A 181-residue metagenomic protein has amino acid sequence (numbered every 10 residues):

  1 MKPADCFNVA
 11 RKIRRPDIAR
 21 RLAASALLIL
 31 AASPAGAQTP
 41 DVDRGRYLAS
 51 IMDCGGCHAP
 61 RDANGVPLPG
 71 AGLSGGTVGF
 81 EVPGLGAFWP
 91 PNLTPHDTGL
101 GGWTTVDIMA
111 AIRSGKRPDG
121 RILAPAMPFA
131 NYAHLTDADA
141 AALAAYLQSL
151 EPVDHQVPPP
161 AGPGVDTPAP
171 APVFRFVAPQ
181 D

Functional and structural regions predicted by a protein language model:
M1-A19: N-terminal secretory signal peptides that target proteins for export/translocation
L22-L27: Sec-dependent signal peptide hydrophobic core
A32-P34: N-terminal signal peptide c-region/cleavage motif recognized by signal peptidases
Q38-P40, R46, S50-I51, A59-F88 (+1 more regions): Flexible coil segments in periplasmic/lumen-exposed cytochrome c-class electron-transfer proteins
G56: Short, cysteine/histidine-rich loop/knuckle motifs that typically chelate Zn2+
F80-A110: Mid-chain, structured segments of secreted extracytoplasmic proteins
H96-G99, W103, A110-K116, F129-Y132 (+1 more regions): A structural feature that tracks compact, well-ordered secondary-structure segments with a strong bias toward
